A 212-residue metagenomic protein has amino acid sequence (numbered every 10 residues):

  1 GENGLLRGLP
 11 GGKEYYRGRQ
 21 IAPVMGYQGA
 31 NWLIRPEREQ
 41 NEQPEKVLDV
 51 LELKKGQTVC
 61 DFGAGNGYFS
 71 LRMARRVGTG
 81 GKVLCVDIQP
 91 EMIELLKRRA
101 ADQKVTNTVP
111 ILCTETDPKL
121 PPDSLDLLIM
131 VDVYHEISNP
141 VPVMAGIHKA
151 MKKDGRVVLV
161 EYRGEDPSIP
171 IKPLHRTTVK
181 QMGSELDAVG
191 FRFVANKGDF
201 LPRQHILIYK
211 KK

Functional and structural regions predicted by a protein language model:
G1-C60: Class I SAM-dependent transferase core
T58, K82, D154-R156: Short glycine-centered segments of the SAM/dcSAM-binding site in methyltransferase folds
C60, A64-D117: Class I SAM-dependent methyltransferase SAM/SAH-binding core
A74-R75, V141-R156: A short glycine-rich, Lys/Arg-flanked "PGG" loop and its adjoining helix->strand segment in the class I
P118-L128: A short acidic, Gly/Pro-enriched loop at the edge of an enzyme's catalytic core that lines a small-molecule cofactor
D126-P140: A short SAM/SAH-binding and catalytic strip from SAM-dependent methyltransferases
V158-G183: Conserved class I S-adenosyl-L-methionine
A195-K212: Core SAM-dependent methyltransferase catalytic element
